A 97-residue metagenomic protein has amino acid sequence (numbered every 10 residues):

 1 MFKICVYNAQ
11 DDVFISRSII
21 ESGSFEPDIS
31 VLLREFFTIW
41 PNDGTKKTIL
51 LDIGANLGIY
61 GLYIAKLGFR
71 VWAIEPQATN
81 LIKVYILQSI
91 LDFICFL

Functional and structural regions predicted by a protein language model:
M1-F96: S-adenosyl-L-methionine
